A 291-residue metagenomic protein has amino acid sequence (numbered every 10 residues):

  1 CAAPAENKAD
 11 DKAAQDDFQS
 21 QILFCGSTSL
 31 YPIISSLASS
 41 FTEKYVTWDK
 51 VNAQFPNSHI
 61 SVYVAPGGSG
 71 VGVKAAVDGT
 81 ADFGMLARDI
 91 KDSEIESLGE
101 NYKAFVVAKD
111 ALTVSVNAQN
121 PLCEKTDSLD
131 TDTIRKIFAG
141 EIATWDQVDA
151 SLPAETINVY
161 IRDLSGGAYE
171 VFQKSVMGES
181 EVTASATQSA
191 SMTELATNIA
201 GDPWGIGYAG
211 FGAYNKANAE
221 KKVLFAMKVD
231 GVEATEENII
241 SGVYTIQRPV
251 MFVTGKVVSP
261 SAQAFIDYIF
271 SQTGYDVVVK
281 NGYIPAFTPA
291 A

Functional and structural regions predicted by a protein language model:
A2-S97, Y102-A291: Exported/periplasmic ABC-transporter solute-binding proteins
